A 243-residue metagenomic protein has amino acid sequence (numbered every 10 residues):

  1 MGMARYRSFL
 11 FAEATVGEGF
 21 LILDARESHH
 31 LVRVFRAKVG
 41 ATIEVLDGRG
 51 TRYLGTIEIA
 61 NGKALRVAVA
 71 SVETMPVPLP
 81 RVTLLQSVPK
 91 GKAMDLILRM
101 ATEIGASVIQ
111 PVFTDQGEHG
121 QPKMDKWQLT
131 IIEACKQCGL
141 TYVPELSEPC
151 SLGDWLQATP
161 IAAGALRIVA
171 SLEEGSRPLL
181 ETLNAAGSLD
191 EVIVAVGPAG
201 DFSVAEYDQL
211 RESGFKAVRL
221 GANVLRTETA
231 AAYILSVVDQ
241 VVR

Functional and structural regions predicted by a protein language model:
M1-T74, D125: N-terminal positively charged helical leader segments and presequences
E13-A14, A25-R26, G48-R49, V88 (+3 more regions): Fold-independent oxyanion-binding glycine-rich loops and adjacent beta-strand/coil segments at enzyme active sites
V67, V143-S147, A217: Generic structural signal for residues in well-ordered beta-strands
T74-V169: RNA substrate-binding interface of SAM-dependent RNA methyltransferases
A162, R167-Q209, F215-R219: Active-site/ligand-binding-proximal alpha/beta "capping" segment
V204-R243: Structured adenosyl-cofactor binding patch, chiefly the S-adenosyl-L-methionine
